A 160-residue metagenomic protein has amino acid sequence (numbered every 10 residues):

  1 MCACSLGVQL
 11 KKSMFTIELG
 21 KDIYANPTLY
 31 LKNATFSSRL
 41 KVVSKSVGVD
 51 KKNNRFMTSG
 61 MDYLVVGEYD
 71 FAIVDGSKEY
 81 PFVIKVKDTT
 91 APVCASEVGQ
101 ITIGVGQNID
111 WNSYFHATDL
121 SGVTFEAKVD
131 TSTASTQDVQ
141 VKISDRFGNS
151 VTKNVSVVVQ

Functional and structural regions predicted by a protein language model:
C4-S5, D75: Intrinsically disordered, low-complexity polar segments enriched in Ser/Thr/Pro and acidic
S5-G48, D88-S121: Solvent-exposed, low-complexity, repeat-rich "mucin-like" stalks and linkers
T35-Y80, D119-V159: Serine/threonine-rich, repeat-prone extracellular segments and beta-strand-based repeat modules of secreted/surface
F82, I101-I103, V151: Cytosolic covalent-transfer regions centered on His/Cys nucleophiles that carry phosphoryl or persulfide groups
I84-T90, V157-Q160: Interdomain boundary/hinge segments at the C-termini of tandem beta-sandwich modules
